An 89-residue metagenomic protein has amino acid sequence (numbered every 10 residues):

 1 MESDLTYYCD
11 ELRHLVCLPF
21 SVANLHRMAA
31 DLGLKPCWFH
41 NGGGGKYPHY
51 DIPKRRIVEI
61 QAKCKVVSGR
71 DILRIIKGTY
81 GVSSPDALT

Functional and structural regions predicted by a protein language model:
M1-T89: Catalytic phosphate/metal-binding cores of nucleic-acid and nucleotide-processing enzymes, i.e., regions that mediate
